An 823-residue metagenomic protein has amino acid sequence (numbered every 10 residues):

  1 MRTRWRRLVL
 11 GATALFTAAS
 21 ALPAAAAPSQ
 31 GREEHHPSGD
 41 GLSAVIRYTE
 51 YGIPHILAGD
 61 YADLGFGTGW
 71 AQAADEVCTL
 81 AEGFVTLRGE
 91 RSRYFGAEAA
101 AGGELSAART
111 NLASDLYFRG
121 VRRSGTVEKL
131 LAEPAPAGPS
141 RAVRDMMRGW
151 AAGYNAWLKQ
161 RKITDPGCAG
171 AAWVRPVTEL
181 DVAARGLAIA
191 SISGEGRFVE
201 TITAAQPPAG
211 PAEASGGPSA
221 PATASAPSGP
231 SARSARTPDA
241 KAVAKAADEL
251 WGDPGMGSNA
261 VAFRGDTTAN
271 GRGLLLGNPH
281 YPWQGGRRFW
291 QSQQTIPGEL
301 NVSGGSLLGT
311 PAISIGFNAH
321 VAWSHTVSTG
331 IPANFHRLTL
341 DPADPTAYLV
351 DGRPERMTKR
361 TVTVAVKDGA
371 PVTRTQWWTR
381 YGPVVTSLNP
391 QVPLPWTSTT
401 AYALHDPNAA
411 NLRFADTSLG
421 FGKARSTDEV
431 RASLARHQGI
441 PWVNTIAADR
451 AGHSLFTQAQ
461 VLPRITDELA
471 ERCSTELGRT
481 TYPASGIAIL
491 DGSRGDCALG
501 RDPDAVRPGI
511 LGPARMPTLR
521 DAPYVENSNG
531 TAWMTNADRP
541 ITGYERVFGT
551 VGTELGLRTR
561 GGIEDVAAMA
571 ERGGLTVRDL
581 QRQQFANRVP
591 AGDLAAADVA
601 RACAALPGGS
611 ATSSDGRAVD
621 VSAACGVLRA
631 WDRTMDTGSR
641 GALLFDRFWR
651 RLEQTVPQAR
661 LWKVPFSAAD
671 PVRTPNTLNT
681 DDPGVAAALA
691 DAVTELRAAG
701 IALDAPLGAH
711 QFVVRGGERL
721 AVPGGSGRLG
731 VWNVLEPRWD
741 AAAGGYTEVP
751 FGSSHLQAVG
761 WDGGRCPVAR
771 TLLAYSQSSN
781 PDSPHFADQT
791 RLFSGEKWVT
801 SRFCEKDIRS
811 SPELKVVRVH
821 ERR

Functional and structural regions predicted by a protein language model:
M1-P28: Secretory targeting and sorting signals
G31-L274, P279-G285, P297-E299, S303-S306 (+2 more regions): Substrate-recognition/specificity elements adjacent to catalytic centers across diverse enzyme folds
L57-A81, W290, T379-L394, T400: Short, surface-exposed, low-complexity cationic segments
A58, D63-A113, S324-P371, G500-L555 (+2 more regions): Gly/Pro-rich active-site capping loops and adjacent beta-alpha segments that organize cofactor/substrate pockets
V182, A212-P221, F456, I465-E471 (+1 more regions): A terminal-accessory region detector
I296-T310, G316-V321, H325-I487, G492 (+2 more regions): Glycine- and hydrophobic-rich flexible loops that cap the catalytic core of alpha/beta enzyme folds
A333, I440-M569, F648-Q654, P665: Hydrophobic alpha-helical segments
N536-R617, P706-R823: Terminal end segments
